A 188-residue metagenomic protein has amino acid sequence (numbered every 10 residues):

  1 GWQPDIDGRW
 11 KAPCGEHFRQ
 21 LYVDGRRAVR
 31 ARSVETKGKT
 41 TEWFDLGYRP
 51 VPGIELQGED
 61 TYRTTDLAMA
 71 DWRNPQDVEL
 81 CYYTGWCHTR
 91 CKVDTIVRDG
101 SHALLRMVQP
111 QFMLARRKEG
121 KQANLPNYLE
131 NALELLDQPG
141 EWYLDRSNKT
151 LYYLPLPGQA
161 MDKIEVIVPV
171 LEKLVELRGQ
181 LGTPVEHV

Functional and structural regions predicted by a protein language model:
G1-V188: Extracellular polysaccharide-degrading/modifying enzymes targeting complex plant/algal/animal polysaccharides
